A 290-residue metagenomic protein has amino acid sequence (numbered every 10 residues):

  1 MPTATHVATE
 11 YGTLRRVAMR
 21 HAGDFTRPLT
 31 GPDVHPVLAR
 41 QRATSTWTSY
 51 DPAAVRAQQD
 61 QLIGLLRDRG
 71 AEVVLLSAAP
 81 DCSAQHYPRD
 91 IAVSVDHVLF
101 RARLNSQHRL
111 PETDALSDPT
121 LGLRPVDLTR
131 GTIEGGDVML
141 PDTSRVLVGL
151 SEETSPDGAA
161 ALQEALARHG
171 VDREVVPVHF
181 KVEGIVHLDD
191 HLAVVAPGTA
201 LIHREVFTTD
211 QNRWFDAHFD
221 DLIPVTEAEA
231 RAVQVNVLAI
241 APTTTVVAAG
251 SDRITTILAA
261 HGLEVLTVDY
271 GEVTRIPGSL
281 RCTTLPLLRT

Functional and structural regions predicted by a protein language model:
M1-T290: The feature marks the mature, well-folded catalytic cores of soluble enzymes
